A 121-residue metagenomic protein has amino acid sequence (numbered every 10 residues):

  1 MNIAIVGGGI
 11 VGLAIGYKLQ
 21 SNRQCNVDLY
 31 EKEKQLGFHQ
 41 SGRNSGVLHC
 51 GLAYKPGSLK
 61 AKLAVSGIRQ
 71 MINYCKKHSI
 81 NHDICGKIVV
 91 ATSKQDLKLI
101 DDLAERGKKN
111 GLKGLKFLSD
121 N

Functional and structural regions predicted by a protein language model:
M1-V11, D28: Beta1/beta-strand and adjacent pyrophosphate-binding region of the FAD-binding site in flavoprotein oxidoreductases
I3, N26-V27, H82, L115: Hydrophobic anchor at the start of a short beta-strand that flanks the dinucleotide cofactor-binding loop
A4, K34, G57-A61: Short, N-terminal intrinsically disordered low-complexity segments that are rich in Pro/Gly and polar/charged residues
G9, E33, G46: Proline-glycine-enriched beta-turn/loop adjacent to the NAD(P) cofactor-binding site in Rossmann-like oxidoreductases
Q20-R43: Glycine-rich FAD pyrophosphate-binding loop
G46-N121: Dinucleotide-binding Rossmann-like beta1-alpha1 core, especially the glycine-rich loop that anchors the ADP
